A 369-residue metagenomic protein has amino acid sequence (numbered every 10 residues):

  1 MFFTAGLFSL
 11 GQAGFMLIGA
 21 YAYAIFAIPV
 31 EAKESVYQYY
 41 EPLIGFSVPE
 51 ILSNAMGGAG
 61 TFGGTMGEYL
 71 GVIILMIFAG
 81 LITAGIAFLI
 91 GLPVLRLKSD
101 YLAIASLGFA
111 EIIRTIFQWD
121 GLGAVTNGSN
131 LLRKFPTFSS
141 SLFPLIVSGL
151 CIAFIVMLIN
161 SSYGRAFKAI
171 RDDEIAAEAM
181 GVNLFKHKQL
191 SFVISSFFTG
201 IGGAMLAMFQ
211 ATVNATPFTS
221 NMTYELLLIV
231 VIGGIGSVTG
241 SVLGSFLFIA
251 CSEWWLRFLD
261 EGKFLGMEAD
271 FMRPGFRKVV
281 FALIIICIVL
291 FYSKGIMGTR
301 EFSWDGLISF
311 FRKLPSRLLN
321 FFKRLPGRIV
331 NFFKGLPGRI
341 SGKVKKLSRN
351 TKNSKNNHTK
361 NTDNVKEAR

Functional and structural regions predicted by a protein language model:
M1-R369: Transmembrane alpha-helices and adjacent helix-loop boundaries
